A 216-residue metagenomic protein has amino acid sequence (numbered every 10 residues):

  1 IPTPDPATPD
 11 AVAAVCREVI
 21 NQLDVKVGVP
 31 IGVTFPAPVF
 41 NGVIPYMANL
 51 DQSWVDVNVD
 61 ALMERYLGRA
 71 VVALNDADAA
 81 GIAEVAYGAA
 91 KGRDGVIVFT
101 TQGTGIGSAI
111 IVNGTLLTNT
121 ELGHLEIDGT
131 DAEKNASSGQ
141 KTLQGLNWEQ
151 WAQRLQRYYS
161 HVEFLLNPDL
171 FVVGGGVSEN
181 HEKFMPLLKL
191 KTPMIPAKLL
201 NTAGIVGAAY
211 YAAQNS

Functional and structural regions predicted by a protein language model:
I1-P30, V39-Y46, A61-V71, A83-F99 (+1 more regions): ATP-binding/phosphotransfer module of carbohydrate and carboxylate kinases, centering on a glycine-rich
V33, M63, D76: Hydrophobic/aromatic pocket-lining and membrane-interface residues
V33-P38, L50: Small-residue-rich anion-binding loops in enzyme active sites
I44-D56: A charged helix-plus-loop insertion that forms the helical arch/lid used to bind and gate nucleic-acid substrates
D76, G103, A208: Active-site glycine-centered loops adjacent to acidic/histidine catalytic or metal-binding residues that shape
